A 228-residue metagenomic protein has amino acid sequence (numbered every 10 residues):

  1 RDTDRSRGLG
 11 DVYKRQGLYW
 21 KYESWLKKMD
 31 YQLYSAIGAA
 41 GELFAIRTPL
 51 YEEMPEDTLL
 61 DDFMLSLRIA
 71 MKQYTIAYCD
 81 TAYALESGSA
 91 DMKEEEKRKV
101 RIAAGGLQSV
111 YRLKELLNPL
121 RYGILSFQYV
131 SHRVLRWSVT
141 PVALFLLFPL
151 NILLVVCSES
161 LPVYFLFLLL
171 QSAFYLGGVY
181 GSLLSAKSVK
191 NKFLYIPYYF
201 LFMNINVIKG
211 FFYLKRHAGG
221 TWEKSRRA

Functional and structural regions predicted by a protein language model:
R1, R15-E23, D57-D61, S66-H132 (+2 more regions): Catalytic donor/gating beta->alpha subdomain of glycosyltransferases that bind UDP-sugars
D2-Y13: Single conserved hydrophobic/aromatic residue that forms the stacking wall/gate of nucleotide- or nucleobase-binding
A36, E42-L43, T75-I76: A residue-level structural signature of the nucleotidyltransferase/glycosyltransferase Rossmann-like core
I37-A40, R112-L113, N118, F145: Short coil/turn segments at secondary-structure boundaries
A40-E53: Conserved nucleotide-sugar donor-binding and metal-coordinating catalytic region shared by glycosyltransferases
K93-E94, E115-L125, S172-A228: Juxtamembrane C-terminal module of membrane proteins
L125-L184, Y195-N206: Alpha-helical bilayer-embedded segments of polytopic membrane proteins, i.e., transmembrane/intramembrane helices
